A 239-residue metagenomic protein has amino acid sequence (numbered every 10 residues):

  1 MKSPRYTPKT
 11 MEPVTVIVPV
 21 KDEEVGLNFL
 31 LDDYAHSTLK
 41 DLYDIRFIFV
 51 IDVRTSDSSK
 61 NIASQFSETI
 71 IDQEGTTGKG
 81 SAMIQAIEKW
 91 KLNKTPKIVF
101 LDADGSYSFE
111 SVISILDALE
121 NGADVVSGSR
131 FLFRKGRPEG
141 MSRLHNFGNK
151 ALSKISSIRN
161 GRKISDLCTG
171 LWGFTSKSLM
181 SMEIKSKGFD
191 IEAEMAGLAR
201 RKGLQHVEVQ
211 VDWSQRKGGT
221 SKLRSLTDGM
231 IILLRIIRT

Functional and structural regions predicted by a protein language model:
M1-V14, L39, D52, G161 (+1 more regions): Hydrophobic helical membrane-anchoring modules
S3, E23-L39: Short, well-formed alpha-helical segments that are part of the catalytic scaffolds of diverse glycosyltransferases
E12-V18, L27, Y34, I45-V50: Hydrophobic targeting segments
E23-G26, T55, K79, S108: Donor nucleotide-sugar binding loop of glycosyltransferases
I51-K60, G105: A conserved acidic beta->alpha catalytic loop
Q65-S67: Short, structured coil segments at secondary-structure junctions
Q73-T77, S81-W90, K97, F109-F189 (+2 more regions): Acceptor/aglycone-binding surface of glycosyltransferases and processive sugar-polymer synthases
K94-D104: Short beta-strand-to-loop acidic/aromatic patch adjacent to the donor-nucleotide binding site
